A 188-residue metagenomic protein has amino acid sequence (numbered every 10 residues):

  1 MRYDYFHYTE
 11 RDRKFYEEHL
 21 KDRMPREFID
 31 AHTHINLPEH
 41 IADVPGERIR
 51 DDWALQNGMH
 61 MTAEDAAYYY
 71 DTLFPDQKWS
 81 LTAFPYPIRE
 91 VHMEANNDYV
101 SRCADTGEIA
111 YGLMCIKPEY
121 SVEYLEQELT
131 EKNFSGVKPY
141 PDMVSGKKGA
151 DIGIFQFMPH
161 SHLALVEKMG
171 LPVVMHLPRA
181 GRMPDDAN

Functional and structural regions predicted by a protein language model:
M1-Y86, V91-H92, T130: An N-terminally biased module of ancient metal coordination in phosphate/nucleic-acid-related enzymes
R2-D12, S80, I88-G181: Active-site gating/metal-coordination segments in enzymes
E39-A42, P184-N188: Histidine/acidic-residue-rich catalytic or RNA/ligand-binding cores of hydrolases and nuclease-related proteins
R48-L55, S101, Y120, G149 (+1 more regions): Solvent-exposed, non-transmembrane amphipathic alpha-helical segments
L55-Y70, M93-R102, F155-H160, D185-N188: Well-ordered, non-membrane alpha-helical segments in soluble/globular domains
